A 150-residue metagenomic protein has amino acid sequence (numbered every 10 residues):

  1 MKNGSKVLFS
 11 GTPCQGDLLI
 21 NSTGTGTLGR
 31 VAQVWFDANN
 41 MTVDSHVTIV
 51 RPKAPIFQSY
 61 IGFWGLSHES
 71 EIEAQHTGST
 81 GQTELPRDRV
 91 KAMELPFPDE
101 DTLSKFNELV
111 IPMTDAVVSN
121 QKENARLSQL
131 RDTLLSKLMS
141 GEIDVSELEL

Functional and structural regions predicted by a protein language model:
M1-D17, Q33: Sequence-specific dsDNA recognition surfaces
L18-V43, Q58-G62, S70-T80: Short, ligand-facing micro-motifs at secondary-structure edges
G26-L28, V90, S140: A generic structural motif
N40-D44, E108-I111: Short acidic (Asp/Glu) and glycine-rich catalytic loops that position anionic groups and cofactors
P55-I56, F63, S67-A74, G78-S79 (+1 more regions): Amphipathic alpha-helical coiled-coil/heptad-repeat segments
T83-R87: Short glycine/proline-enriched loop/turn "hinge" motifs that connect secondary-structure elements and lie
